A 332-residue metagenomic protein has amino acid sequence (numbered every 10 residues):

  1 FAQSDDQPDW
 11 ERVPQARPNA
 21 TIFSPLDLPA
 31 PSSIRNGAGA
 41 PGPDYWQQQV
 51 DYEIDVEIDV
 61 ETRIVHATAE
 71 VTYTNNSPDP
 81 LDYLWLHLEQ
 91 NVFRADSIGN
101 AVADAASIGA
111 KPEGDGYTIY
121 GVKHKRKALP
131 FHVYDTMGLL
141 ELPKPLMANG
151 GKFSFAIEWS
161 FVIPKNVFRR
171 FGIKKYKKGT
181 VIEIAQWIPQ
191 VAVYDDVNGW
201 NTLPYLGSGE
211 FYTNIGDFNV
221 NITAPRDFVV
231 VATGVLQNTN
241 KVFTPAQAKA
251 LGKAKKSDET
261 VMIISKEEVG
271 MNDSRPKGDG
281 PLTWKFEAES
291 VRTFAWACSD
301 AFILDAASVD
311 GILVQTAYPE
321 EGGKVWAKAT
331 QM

Functional and structural regions predicted by a protein language model:
Q3-H66: N-terminal, polar/Ser/Thr-rich
W10, P14-Q15, I64, T74 (+4 more regions): A surface-exposed beta-strand-loop module
G37-A40, D51-E57, T136-P143, T202-G207 (+1 more regions): Short structured motifs
T62-G99, P143: Ligand-binding face of N-terminal immunoglobulin V-set domains in extracellular IgSF glycoproteins
A69-V71, N75, L86-Q90, G151-K165 (+2 more regions): Short, hydrophobic/aromatic-enriched beta-strand segments in well-ordered soluble domains
Y83-L84, D96-G99, V133, K165-K174 (+3 more regions): Short, solvent-exposed loop/turn and secondary-structure capping segments
D96-K111, S160-F218, T239, L304-A306 (+1 more regions): Glycine/proline-rich low-complexity spacer/linker segments in large multi-domain proteins
V191-W200, L206-M332: Hydrophobic helix-coil surface modules that form long, contiguous segments used for peptide/substrate interaction
